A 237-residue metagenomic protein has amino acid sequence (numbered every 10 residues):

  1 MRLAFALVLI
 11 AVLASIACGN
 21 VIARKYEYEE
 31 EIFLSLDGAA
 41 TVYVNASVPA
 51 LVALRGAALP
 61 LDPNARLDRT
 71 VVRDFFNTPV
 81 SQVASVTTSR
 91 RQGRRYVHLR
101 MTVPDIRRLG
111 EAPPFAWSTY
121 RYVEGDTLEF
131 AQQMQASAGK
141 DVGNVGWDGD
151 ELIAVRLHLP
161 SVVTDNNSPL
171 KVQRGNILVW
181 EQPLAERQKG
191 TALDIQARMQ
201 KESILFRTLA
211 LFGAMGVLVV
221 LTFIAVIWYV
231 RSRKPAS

Functional and structural regions predicted by a protein language model:
M1-A6: Bacterial N-terminal signal peptides that target proteins for export
A14-A17: C-terminal motif of bacterial Sec signal peptides marking the signal peptidase cleavage site
G19-I22: Bacterial signal peptide processing site
K25-N45: Post-signal peptide N-terminal segment of mature Sec-exported envelope proteins
V44-A46, R95-S118, Q132-M134, I153-L159 (+1 more regions): Short, hydrophobic/aromatic-enriched beta-strand segments in well-ordered soluble domains
S47-Y122: Structured domain cores in non-transmembrane regions
G125-A214: Intrinsically disordered, low-complexity linkers and stems that provide flexible hinges in membrane-associated
K201-S237: C-terminal single-pass membrane-anchor helix
